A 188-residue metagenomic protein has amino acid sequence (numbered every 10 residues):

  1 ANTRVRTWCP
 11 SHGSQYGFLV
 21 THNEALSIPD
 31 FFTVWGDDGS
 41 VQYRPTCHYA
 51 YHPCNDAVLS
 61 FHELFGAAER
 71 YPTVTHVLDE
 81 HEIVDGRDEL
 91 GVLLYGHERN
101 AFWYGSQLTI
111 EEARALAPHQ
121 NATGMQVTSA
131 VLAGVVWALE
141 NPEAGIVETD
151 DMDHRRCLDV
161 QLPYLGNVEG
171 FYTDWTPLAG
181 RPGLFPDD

Functional and structural regions predicted by a protein language model:
A1-D188: C-terminal catalytic/substrate-binding lobe primarily of soluble NAD(P)-dependent oxidoreductases
